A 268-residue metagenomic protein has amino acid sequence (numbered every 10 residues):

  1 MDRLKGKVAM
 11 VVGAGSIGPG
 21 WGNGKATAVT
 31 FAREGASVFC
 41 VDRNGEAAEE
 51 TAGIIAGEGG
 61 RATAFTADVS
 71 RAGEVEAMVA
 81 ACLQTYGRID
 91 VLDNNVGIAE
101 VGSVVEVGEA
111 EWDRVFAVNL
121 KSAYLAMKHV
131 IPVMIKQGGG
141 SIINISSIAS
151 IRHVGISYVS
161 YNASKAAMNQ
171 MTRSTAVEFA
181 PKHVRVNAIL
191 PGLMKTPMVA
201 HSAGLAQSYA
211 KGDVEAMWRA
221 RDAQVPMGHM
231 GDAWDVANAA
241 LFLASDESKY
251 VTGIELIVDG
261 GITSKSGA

Functional and structural regions predicted by a protein language model:
D2-F39: Canonical Rossmann dinucleotide-binding motif of NAD(H)/NADP(H)-dependent dehydrogenases/reductases, specifically
G45-E46, F65-M78, E109, W234-D235: The beta1-alpha1 cofactor-binding region of Rossmann-like NAD(H)/NADP(H)-dependent oxidoreductases
S103-V104, E111-F116, R221: Substrate-binding pocket helix/loop in short-chain dehydrogenase/reductase
M127, S164, T172: Active-site helix of classical SDR
P132, V177-P181, K249: Alpha-helical segment proximal to the catalytic Tyr-Lys
S147: Residue(s) in the substrate-gating loop at a strand-loop-helix junction that position the organic substrate next
A240-L241, T252-A268: Short C-terminal tail/terminal secondary-structure segment of NAD(P)H-dependent dehydrogenase/reductase domains
